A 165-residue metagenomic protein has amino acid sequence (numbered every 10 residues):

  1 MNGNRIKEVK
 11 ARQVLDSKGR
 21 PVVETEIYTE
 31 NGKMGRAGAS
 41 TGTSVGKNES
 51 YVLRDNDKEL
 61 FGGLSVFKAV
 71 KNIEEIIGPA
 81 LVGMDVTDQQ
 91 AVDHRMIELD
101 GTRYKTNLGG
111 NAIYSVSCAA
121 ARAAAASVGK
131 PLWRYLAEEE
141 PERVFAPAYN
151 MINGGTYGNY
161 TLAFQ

Functional and structural regions predicted by a protein language model:
M1-V22: Short, Gly/Pro- and small/polar-rich lid/capping loops
G3-R5, E30, Q90-K105, E138-P147: Short, hydrophobic/aliphatic alpha-helical segments
D16-S17, T29, I152: Short, acidic, Ser/Thr-enriched surface-loop or helix-capping motifs
V23-I27: Short beta-strand scaffold segments in enzyme catalytic cores
S44-A126: Metal- or metallocofactor-binding catalytic centers and their adjacent structured scaffolds across diverse enzyme
A125, K130-Y149: Glycine/threonine-rich beta-strand-loop-alpha-helix active-site module that forms ligand/phosphate-binding
E142-Q165: Mobile "lid/hinge" segments at catalytic clefts and subdomain interfaces of large enzymes
